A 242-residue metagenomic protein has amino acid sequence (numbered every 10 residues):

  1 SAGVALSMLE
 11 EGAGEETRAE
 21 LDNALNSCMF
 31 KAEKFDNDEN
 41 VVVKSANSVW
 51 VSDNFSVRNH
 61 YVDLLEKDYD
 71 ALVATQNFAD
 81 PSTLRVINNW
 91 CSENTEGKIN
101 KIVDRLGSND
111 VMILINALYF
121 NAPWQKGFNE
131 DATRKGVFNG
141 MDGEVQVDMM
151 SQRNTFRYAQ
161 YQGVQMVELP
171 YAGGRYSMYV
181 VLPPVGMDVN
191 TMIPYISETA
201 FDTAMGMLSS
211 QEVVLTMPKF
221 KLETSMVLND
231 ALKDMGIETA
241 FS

Functional and structural regions predicted by a protein language model:
S1-S242: Secretory/exported precursors with cleavable N-terminal leaders
